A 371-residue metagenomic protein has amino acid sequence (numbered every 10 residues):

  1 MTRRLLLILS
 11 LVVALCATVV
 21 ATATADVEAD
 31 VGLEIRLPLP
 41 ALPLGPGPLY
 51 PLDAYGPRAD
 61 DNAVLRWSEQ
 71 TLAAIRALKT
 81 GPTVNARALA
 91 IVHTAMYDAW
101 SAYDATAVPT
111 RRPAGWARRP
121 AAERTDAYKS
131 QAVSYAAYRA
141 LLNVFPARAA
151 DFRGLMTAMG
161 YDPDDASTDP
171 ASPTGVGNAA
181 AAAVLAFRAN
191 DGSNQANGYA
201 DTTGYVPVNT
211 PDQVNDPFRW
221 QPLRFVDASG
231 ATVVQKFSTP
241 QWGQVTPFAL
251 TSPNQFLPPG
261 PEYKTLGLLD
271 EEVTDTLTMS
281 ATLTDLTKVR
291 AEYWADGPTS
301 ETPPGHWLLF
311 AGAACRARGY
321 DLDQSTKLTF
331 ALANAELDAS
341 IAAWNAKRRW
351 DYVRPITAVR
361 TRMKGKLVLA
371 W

Functional and structural regions predicted by a protein language model:
M1-L9: Bacterial N-terminal signal peptides that target proteins for export
R3, A21-T22, L369: A generic membrane alpha-helix/interface feature
I8-T18: Bacterial N-terminal signal peptides
C16-D30: C-terminal region of N-terminal signal peptides and the immediate post-cleavage residues of exported proteins
D26-W371: Acidic/polar surface patches and capping/hinge elements
